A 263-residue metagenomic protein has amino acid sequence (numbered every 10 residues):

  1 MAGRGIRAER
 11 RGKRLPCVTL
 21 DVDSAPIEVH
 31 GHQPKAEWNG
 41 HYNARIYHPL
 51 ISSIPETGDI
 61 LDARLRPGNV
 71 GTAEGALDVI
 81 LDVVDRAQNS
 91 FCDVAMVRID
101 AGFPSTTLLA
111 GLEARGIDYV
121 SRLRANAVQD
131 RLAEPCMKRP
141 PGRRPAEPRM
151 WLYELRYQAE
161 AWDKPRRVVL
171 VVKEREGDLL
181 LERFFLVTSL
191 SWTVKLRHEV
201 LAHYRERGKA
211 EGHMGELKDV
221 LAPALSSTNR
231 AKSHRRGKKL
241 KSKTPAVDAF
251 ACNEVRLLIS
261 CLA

Functional and structural regions predicted by a protein language model:
M1-I51: Active-site-proximal, Lys/Arg-enriched surface segment that forms a nucleic-acid-binding/basic interface patch
P16-P26, G58, V94-P104, Y119 (+3 more regions): Short, conserved catalytic/metal-binding motifs centered on acidic residues
V29-K35, L61-L65, T106-A114, D130-P135: Short acidic, glycine/serine/threonine-rich loops at helix termini
G40-S90: Electropositive, glycine- and tryptophan-enriched low-complexity nucleic-acid-binding patches
V70-V128: Domain-level cores of phosphate- or acyl-group-handling catalytic modules
D118-L225: An anionic, glycine-rich sequence signature occurring as long contiguous blocks
E176-G177, V247-R256: Structural motif
E199-D248, I259, A263: Short amphipathic alpha-helical "interface-anchor" segments enriched in bulky aromatics
